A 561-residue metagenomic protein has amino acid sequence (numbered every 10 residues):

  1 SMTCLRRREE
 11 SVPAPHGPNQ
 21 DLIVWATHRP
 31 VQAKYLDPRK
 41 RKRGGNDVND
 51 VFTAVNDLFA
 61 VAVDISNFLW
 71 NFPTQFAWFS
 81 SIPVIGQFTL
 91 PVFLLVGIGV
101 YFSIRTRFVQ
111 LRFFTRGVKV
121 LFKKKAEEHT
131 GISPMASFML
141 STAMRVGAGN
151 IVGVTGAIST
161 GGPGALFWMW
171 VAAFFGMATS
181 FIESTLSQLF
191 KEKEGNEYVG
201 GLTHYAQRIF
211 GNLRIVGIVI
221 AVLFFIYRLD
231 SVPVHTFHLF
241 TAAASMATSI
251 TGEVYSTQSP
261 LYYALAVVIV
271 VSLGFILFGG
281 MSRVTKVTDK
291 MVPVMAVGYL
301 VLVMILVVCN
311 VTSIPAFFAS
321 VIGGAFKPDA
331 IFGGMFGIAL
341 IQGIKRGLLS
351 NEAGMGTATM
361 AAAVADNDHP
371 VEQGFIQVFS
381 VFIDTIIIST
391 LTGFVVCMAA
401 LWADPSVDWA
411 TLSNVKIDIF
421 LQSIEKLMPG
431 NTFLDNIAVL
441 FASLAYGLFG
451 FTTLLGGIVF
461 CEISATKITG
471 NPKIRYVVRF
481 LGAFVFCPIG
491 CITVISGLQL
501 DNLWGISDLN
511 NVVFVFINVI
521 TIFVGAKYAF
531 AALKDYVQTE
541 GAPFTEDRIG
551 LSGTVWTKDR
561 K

Functional and structural regions predicted by a protein language model:
D47-A148, I158-A165, G176, C487 (+2 more regions): N-terminal alpha-helical transmembrane segments of multi-pass membrane transport and channel/translocase proteins
P83-R116, S159-Y198, V216, T385 (+3 more regions): Extracellular loop-to-transmembrane helix junctions
L94-I98, F102-V118, F224, F237-A243 (+6 more regions): Membrane-interface loop-to-helix entry segments
Y101-S103, T142-A143, A172-N196, L202-T203 (+2 more regions): Helix-loop-helix module between adjacent transmembrane segments
F108-P134, G153-L166, A178-G211, P405-P429 (+2 more regions): Flexible loop linkers connecting adjacent transmembrane helices in multi-pass alpha-helical membrane transporters
E128-T160, L186-L189, G195-T203, F336-F382: Alpha-helical membrane segments and immediately flanking helix-loop junctions that form or couple to the substrate/ion
F181-K191, G195, M304-S320, P328 (+5 more regions): Extracellular/periplasmic helix-exit of transmembrane alpha-helices
G279-D289, V294-A363, N367, V381 (+3 more regions): Membrane-embedded translocation segments of transport machinery
